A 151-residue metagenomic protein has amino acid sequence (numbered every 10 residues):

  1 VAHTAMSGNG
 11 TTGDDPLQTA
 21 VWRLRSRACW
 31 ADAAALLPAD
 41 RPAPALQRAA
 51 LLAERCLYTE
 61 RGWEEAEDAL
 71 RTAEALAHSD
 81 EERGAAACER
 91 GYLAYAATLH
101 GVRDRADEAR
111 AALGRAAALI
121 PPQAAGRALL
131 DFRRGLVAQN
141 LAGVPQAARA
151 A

Functional and structural regions predicted by a protein language model:
V1-A31: Actinobacteria-biased recognition of intrinsically disordered, low-complexity terminal regions
T11, A43-L46, E81-C88, A125-R127: Residue signature of alpha-solenoid helical repeat architecture, marking inter-repeat boundaries and helix-start
D15, T19, Q47-E54, E89 (+4 more regions): "A position-specific structural signal for the A-helix of alpha-solenoid helical repeats
Q18-W22, A34, A50, E74 (+5 more regions): Amphipathic alpha-helical repeat scaffolds
V21-L24, A53-D68, A94-R110, A138-R149: Short coil/turn connectors between adjacent alpha-helices in alpha-solenoid helical repeat scaffolds
A31-D40, G62-H78, D104-A118, P145-A151: Alpha-helical repeat scaffolds
L36-T59: Short, charge-rich amphipathic alpha-helical segments embedded in non-transmembrane helical bundles/solenoids
Y92, T98, R115-A118, P122-A151: Conserved binding/catalytic microenvironments
